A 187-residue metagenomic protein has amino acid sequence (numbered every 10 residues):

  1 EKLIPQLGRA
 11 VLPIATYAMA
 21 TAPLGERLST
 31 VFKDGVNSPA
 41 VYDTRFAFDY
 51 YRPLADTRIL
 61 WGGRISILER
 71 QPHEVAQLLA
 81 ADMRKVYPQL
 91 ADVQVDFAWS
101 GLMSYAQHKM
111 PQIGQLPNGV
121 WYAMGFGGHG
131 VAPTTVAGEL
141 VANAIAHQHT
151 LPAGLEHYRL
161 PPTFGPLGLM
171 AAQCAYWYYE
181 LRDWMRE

Functional and structural regions predicted by a protein language model:
E1-R27, V31-N118: Active-site substrate-recognition segment that forms the wall of the catalytic cavity or substrate channel
P117-Y122, F126-E187: C-terminal lid/capping helical subdomain adjacent to the catalytic/cofactor pocket in oxidative enzymes
